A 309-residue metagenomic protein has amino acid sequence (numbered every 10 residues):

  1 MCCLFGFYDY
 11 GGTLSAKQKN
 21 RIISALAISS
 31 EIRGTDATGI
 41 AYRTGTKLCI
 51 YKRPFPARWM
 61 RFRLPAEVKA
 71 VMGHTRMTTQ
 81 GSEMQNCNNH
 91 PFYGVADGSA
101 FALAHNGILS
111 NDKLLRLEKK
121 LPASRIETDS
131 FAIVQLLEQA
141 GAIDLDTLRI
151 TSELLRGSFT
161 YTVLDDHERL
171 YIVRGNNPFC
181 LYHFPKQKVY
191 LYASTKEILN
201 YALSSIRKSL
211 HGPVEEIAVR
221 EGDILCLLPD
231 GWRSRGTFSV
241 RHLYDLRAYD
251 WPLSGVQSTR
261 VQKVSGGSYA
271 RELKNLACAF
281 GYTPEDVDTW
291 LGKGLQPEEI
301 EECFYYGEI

Functional and structural regions predicted by a protein language model:
M1-I309: Conserved short alpha-helical segments that host acidic/polar catalytic motifs at enzyme active sites
